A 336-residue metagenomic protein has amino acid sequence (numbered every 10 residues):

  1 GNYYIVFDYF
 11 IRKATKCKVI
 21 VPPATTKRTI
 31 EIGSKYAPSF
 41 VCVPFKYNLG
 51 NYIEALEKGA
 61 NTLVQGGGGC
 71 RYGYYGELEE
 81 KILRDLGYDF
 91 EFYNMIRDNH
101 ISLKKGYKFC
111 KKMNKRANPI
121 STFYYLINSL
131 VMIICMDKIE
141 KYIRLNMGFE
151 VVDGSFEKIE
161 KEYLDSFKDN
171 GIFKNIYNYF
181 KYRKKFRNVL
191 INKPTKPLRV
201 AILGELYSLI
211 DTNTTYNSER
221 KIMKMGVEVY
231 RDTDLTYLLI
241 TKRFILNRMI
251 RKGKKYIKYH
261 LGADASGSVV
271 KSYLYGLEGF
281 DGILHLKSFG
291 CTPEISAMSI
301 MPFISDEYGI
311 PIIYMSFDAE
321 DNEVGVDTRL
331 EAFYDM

Functional and structural regions predicted by a protein language model:
G1-M336: An N-terminal assembly and electron-transfer interface module characteristic of large anaerobic redox and radical
